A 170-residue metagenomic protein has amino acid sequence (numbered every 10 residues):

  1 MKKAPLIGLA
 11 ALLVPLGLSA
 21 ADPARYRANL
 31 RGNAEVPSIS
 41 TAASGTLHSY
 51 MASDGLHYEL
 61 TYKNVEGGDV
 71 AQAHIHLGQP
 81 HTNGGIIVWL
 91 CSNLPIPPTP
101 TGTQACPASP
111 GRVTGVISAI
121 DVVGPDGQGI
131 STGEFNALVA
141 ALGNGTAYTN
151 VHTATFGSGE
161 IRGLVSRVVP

Functional and structural regions predicted by a protein language model:
M1-G8: Bacterial N-terminal signal peptides that target proteins for export
G8-P15: Bacterial N-terminal signal peptides
A20-P170: N-terminal leader/targeting pre-sequences
